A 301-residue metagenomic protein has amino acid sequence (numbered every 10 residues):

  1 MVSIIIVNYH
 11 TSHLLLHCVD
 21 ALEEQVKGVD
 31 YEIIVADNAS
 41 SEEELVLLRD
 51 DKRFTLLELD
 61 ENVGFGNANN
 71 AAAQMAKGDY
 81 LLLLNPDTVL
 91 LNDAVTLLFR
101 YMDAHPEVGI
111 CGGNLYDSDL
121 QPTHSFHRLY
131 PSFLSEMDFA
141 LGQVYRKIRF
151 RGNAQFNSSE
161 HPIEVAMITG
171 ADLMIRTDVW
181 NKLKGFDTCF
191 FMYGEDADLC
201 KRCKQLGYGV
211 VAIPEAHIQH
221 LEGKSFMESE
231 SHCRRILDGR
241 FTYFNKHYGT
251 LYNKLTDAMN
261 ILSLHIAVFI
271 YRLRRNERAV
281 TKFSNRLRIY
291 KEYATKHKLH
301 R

Functional and structural regions predicted by a protein language model:
M1-E24: N-proximal low-complexity "stem/linker" segments adjacent to membrane-targeting elements
V19-E61, A71: Acidic donor-binding segment of Leloir-type glycosyltransferases
L81: Short aromatic/hydrophobic "clamp" motif used to bind/position activated sugar donors
L91-S125: Conserved donor NDP-sugar-binding/catalytic core segment of glycosyltransferases
T123, C200, A212, H217-G239 (+1 more regions): Nucleotide-sugar-dependent glycosyltransferase catalytic core
Y130-V165: Short, flexible, basic/aromatic active-site loop/helix in glycosyltransferases
S158-E160, A166-H217: A short, conserved alpha-helix in the catalytic core of glycosyltransferases
S231-G239, L251-R301: Non-catalytic, C-terminal membrane-associated alpha-helical segments of glycosyltransferases
